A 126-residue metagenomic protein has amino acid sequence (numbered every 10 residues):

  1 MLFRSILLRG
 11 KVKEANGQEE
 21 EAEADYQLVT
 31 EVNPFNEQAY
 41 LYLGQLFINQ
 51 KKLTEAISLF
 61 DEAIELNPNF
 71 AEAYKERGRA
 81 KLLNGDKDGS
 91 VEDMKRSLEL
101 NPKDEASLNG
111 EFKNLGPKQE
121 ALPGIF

Functional and structural regions predicted by a protein language model:
M1-L2: Short, small-residue-biased leader/transition segments that mark boundaries at the very start of proteins
L8, Y42, E76, G110-E111: Canonical tetratricopeptide repeat
A15-L28, Q50-E62, N84-R96: Structural signature of tandem alpha-helical TPR/SEL1-like repeats, specifically the intra-repeat loop/turn
D88-F126: Terminal, low-structured helical/coil segments at or just beyond the last alpha-helical repeat
